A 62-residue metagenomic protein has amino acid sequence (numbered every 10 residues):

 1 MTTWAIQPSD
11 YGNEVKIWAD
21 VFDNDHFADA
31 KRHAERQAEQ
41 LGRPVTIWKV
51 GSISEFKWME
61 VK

Functional and structural regions predicted by a protein language model:
M1-T2, V45: Intrinsically disordered/low-complexity terminal segments and short unstructured peptides
T2-D10: A short beta-strand micro-motif
S9-D10, V21, M59-K62: Secondary-structure transition/turn motif
S9-N13, V50-I53: Change "in extracellular beta-sheet-rich domains … of secreted and cell-surface proteins" to "in beta-sheet-rich domains
Y11-D29: A short, exposed loop/beta-hairpin motif centered on an aromatic-Gly-Thr core
D23-T46: A short, charged, amphipathic alpha-helix used as a generic interaction element across diverse proteins
A38-K62: Short, mixed-charge low-complexity intrinsically disordered segments
